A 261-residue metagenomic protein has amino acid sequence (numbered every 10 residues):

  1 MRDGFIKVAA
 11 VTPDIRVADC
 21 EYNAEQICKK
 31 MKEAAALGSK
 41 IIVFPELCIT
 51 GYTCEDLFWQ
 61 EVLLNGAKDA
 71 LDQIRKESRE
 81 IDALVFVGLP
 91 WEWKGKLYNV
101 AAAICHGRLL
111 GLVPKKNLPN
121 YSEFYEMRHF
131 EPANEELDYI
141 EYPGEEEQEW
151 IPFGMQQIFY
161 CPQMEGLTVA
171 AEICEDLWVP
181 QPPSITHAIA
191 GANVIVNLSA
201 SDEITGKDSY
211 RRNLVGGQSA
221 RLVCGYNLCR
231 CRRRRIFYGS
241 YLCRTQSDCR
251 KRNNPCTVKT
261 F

Functional and structural regions predicted by a protein language model:
M1-F261: Enzyme catalytic cores with a strong preference for nitrogen-chemistry domains
